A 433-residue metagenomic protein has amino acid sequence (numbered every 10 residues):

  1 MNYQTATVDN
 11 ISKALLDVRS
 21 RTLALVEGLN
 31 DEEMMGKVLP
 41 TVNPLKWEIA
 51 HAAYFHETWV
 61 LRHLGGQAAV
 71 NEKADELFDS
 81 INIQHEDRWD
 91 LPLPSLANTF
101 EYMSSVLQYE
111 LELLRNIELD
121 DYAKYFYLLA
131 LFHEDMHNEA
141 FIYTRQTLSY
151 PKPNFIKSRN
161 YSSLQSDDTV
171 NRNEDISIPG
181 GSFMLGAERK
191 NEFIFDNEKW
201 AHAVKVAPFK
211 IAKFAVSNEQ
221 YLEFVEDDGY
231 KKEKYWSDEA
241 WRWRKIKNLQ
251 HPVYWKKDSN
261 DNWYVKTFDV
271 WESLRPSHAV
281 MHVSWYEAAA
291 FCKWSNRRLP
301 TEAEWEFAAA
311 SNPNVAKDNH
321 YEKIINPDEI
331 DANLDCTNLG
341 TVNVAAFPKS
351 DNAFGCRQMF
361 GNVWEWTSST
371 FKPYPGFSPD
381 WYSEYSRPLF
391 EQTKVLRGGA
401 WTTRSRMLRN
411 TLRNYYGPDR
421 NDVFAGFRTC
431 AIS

Functional and structural regions predicted by a protein language model:
M1-N43, W47-Y54, T58-E72, E76-Y109 (+11 more regions): Disulfide-stabilized, aromatic/cysteine-rich ligand-recognition loop
A130, E134-M136, A140, Q146-S166 (+3 more regions): Functional-site microenvironments in short loops/helix caps that host divalent-cation chemistry
